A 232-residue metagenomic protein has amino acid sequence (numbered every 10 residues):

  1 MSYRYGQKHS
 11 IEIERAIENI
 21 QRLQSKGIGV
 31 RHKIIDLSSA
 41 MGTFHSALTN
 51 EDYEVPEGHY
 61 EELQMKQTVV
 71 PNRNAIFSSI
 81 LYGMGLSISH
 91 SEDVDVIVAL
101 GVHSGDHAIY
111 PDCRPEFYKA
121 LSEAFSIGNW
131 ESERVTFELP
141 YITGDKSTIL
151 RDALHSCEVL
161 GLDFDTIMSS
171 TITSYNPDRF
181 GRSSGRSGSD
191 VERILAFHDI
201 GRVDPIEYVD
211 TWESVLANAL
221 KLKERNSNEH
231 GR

Functional and structural regions predicted by a protein language model:
M1-F164: ATP-dependent adenylation/nucleotidyltransferase module used to activate substrates
L37, N176, E192: Active-site donor-binding loop signature of nucleotide-sugar glycosyltransferases
Y118, L150-A153, M168-T171, S184-S187 (+1 more regions): Short amphipathic alpha-helical surface patches that serve as generic macromolecular interface elements
L160-G185: Immediate flanking context of iron-sulfur cluster ligation sites
D178, N218-L222, N226-S227: Redox cofactor-anchoring modules in respiratory/redox and cofactor-processing assemblies
R182-L216: Iron-sulfur (Fe-S) cluster-binding segments and ferredoxin-like electron-carrier domains, especially [2Fe-2S]
